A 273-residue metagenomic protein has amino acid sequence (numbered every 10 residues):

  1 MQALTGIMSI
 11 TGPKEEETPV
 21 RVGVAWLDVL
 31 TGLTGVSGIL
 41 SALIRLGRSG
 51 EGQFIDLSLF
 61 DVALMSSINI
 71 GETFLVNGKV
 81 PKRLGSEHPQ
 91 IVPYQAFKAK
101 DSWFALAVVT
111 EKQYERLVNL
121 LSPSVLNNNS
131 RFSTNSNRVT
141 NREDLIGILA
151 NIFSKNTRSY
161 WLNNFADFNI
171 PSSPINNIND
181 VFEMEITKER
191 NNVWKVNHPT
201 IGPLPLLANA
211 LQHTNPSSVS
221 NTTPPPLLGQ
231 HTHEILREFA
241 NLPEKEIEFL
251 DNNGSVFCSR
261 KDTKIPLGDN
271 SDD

Functional and structural regions predicted by a protein language model:
M1-V109, R116: Active-site-adjacent "lid/gating" segments in soluble enzymes
G52-F60, N164, I247-D251: Beta-strand segments within the central parallel beta-sheet cores of soluble alpha/beta enzyme folds
A63, N141, D180-M184: Beta-rich nucleic-acid/ligand-interaction surfaces
V92-F168, S172, N253: Aromatic-enriched alpha-helical interface/lid elements that frame and gate functional surfaces
D167-S220, D273: A glycine-rich dinucleotide-binding beta-alpha-beta segment and adjacent secondary-structure elements that constitute
T200-F249, D269: Flexible, small-/acidic-enriched active-site or ligand-binding loops
K245-D273: Amphipathic terminal alpha-helices
